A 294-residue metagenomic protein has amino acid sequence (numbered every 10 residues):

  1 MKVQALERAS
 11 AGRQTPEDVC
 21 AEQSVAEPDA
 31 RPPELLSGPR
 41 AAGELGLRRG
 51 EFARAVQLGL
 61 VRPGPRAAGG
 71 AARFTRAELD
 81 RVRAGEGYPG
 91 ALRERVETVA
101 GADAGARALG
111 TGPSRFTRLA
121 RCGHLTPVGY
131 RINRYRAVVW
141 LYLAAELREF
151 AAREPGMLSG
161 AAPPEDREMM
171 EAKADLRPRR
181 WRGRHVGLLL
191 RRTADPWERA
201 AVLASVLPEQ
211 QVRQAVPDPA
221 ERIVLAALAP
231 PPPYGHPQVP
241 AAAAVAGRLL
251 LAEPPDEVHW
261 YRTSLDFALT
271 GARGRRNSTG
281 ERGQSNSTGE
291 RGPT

Functional and structural regions predicted by a protein language model:
M1-G85: N-terminal leader/presequence-like segments
K2, R62-Y88, T126-G156: Short helix-start
A26-E51, P89-L119: Polyanion-binding surface elements
G43, R54, R81, R107 (+6 more regions): Charged/polar, solvent-exposed surface patches and flexible loops
L45, F52-A55, V61, L109 (+5 more regions): A compositionally biased, intrinsically disordered/low-complexity signal enriched for hydrophobic/aromatic residues
E78-A104, A144-R182: A short, Lys/Arg-enriched interface patch at domain edges and termini
A100-N133, A137, A144-A145, A172-P219: Surface-exposed interaction/gating patches
R184-T294: Charged, low-complexity intrinsically disordered regulatory/assembly segments
